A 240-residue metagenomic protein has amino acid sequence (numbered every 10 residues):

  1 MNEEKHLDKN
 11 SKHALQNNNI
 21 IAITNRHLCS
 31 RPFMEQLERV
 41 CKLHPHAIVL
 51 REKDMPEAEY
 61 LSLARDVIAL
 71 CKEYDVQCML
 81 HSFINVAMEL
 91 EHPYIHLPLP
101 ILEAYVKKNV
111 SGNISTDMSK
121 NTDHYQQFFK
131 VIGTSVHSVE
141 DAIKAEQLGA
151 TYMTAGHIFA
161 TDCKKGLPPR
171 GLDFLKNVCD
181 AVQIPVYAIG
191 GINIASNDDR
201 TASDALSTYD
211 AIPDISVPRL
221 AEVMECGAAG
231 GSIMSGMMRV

Functional and structural regions predicted by a protein language model:
M1-E35, S111, S115: N-terminal amphipathic alpha-helix/helix-capping segment at the start of soluble metabolic enzymes
N17-P32, V131-S135, I192-N197, Y209-I215: Active-site mouth loops of central-metabolism enzymes
A22, I48, A87, A145 (+4 more regions): Conserved, mostly hydrophobic/aromatic
A47-G112, M118-H124: N-terminal active-site wall of soluble small-molecule enzyme domains
L61-M79, N109, N121, Y125-H137 (+1 more regions): Alpha-helix-loop-beta-strand connector modules within alpha/beta enzyme cores
C78-P93, H137-L148, I184-A188, I192-D204 (+1 more regions): Catalytic cores of alpha/beta
L90, Y94-L99, A104, G133-D180 (+2 more regions): Glycine/Thr-rich beta-alpha phosphate-binding loop at enzyme active sites
L99-V106, T154-G166, I194, P213-V240: Glycine-rich phosphate-binding active-site loops on the catalytic face of alpha/beta enzymes
